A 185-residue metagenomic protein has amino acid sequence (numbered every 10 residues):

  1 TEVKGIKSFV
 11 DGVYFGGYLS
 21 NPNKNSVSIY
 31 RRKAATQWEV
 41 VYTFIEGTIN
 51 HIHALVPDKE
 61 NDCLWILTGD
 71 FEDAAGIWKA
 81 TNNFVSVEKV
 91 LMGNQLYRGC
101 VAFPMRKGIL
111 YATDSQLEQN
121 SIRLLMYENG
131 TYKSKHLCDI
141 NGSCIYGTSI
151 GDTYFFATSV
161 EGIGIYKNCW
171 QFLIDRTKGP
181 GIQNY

Functional and structural regions predicted by a protein language model:
T1, E39-I45, S86-M92, K133-C138: A short beta-strand motif characteristic of beta-propeller blades
T1-G12, G16, K24, E39-I45: Asp-box/WD-like beta-propeller blade repeats and closely related beta-sheet repeat scaffolds
E2-V10, T48-V56, G93-R106, L137-D152: Repeated scaffold domains used in trafficking and secretory/extracellular systems, primarily beta-propellers
D11-F15, N61-I66, K107-Y111, T153-F156: Entry beta-strands of beta-propeller and related beta-repeat scaffolds
S20-W78, K89: Solenoidal tandem-repeat scaffolds enriched in leucines and small polar residues
P22-Y30, E72-K79, L117-M126, G162-Y185: Structural motif
K33-T36, T81-V85, Y127-G130: Short loop/turn segments that connect beta-strands within beta-propeller blades
E128-N184: Intrinsically disordered, low-complexity segments enriched in Gly and acidic/Ser/Thr residues that form flexible
